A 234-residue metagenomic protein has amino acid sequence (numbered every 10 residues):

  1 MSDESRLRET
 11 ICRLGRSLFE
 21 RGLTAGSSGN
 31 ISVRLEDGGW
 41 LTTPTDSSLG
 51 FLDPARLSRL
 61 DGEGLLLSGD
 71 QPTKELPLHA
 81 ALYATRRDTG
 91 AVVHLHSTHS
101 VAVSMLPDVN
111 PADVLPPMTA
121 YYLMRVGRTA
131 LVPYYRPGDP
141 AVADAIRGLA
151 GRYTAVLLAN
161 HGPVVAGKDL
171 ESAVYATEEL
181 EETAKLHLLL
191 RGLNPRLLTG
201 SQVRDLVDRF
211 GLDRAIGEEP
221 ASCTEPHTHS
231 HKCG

Functional and structural regions predicted by a protein language model:
M1-G234: Glycine-rich flexible loops
